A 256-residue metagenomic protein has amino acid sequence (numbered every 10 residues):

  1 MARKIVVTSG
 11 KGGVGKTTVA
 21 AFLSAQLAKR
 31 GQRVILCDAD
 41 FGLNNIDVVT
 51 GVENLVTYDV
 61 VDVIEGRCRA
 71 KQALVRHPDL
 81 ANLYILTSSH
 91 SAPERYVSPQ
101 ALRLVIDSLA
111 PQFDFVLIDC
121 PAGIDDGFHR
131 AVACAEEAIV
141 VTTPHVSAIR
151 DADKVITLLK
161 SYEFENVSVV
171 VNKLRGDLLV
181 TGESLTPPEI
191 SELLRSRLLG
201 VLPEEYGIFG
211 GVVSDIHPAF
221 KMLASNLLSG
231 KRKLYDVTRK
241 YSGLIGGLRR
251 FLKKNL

Functional and structural regions predicted by a protein language model:
K4-R69, F115: Walker A/P-loop NTP-binding active-site region of P-loop NTPases, recognizing the glycine-rich GxxxxGKT/S
A39-P111, G210-G211: P-loop/Walker-type NTP enzyme "switch/lid" segment
F41-L43, S91-A92, G123, H145-V146 (+2 more regions): Conserved nucleotide-binding/hydrolysis micro-motifs of P-loop NTPases
P111, D125-V146: Inter-motif core of Ras-like GTPase G domains
I149-F164: Conserved C-terminal guanine-recognition region of P-loop GTPase G domains, centered on the G4
S161-L256: C-terminal lobe/tail of nucleotide-utilizing enzymes
